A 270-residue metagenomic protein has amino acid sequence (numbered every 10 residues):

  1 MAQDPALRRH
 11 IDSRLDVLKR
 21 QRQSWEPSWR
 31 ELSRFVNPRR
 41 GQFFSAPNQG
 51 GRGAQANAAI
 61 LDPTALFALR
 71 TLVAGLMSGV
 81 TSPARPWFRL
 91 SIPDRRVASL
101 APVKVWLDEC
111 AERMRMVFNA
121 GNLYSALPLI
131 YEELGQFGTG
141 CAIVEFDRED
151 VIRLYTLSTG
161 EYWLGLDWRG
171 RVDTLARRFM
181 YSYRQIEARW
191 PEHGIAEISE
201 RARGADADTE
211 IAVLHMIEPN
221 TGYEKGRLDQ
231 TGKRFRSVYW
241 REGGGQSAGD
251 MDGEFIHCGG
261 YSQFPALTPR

Functional and structural regions predicted by a protein language model:
M1-T231, G245-Q246: Extended, helix-rich architectural segments
H215-R270: Extended, charged amphipathic alpha-helical segments
